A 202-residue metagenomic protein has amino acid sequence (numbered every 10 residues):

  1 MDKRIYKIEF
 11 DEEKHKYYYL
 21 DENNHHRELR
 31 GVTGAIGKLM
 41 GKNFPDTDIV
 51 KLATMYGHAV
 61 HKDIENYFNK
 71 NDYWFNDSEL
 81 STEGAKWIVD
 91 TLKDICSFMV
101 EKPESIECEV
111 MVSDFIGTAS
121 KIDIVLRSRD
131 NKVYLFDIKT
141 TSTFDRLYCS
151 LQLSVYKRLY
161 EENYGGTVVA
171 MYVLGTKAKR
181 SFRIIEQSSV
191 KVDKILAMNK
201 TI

Functional and structural regions predicted by a protein language model:
M1-T118: Metal-dependent nuclease catalytic cores that hydrolyze phosphodiester bonds in DNA/RNA, characterized by
E109-T201: Mg2+/Mn2+-dependent nuclease catalytic core
